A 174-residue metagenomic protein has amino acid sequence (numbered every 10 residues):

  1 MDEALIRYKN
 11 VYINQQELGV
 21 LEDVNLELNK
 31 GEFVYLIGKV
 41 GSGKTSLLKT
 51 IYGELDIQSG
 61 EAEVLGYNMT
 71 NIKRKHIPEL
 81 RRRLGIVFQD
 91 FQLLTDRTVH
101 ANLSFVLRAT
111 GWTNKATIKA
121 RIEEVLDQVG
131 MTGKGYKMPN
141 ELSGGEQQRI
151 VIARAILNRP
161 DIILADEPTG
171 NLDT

Functional and structural regions predicted by a protein language model:
Y52: Helix-to-loop junction immediately C-terminal to a conserved catalytic motif
G60-N68: Conserved ABC transporter NBD signature motif
M69-G85, K115: ABC ATPase NBD coupling module
D90, L157-D161: A short, proline-enriched helix->beta-strand linker immediately N-terminal to the Walker B motif in ABC-type P-loop
D96-F105: Short coil-to-helix segment of the ABC ATPase nucleotide-binding domain corresponding to the Q-loop/switch region
M138-Q148: Conserved ABC ATPase signature
I163-D166: Catalytic Walker B motif of ABC-type/P-loop ATPase nucleotide-binding domains
